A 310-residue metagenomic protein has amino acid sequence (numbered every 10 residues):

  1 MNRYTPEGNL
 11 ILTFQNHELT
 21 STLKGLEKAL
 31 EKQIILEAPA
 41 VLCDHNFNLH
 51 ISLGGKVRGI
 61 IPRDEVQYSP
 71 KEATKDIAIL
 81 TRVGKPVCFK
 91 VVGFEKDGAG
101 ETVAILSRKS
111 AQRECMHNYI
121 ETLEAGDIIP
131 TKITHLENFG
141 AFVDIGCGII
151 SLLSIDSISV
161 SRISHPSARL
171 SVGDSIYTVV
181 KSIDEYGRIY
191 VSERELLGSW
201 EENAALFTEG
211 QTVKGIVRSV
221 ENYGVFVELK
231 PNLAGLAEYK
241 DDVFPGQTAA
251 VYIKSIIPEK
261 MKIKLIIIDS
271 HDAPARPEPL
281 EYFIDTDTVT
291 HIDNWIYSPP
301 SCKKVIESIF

Functional and structural regions predicted by a protein language model:
M1-L53, A73-V103, P130, N138 (+3 more regions): OB-fold/S1-family RNA-binding modules
L19-L30, E65-T74, R108, Q112-C115 (+1 more regions): Short N-terminal signal/transit or membrane-insertion segments and the immediately adjacent low-complexity/disordered
K24-L26, E114-L123, E195-G210, P274-E281 (+1 more regions): DE-rich acidic low-complexity regions and acidic surface loops
H45, R58, Y68, K96 (+11 more regions): Generic "edge-of-domain/loop-turn" microfeature
H50-G55, I60-P62, A104-K109, F142-G146 (+5 more regions): Short, acidic/hydrophobic/Gly-rich beta-strand patch recurrent on exposed beta strands that often constitutes part
G59-T81, R113-E124, I150-V172, G198-E201 (+1 more regions): A cross-kingdom feature marking solvent-exposed beta-strand/loop segments within repeated, beta-rich binding/scaffold
G93, G100-C115, S159-S161: Glycine- and small hydrophobic-enriched segments that form the cores of compact globular domains
L123-L153, S159-S161, Y177, D184 (+2 more regions): Surface-exposed interaction/gating patches
